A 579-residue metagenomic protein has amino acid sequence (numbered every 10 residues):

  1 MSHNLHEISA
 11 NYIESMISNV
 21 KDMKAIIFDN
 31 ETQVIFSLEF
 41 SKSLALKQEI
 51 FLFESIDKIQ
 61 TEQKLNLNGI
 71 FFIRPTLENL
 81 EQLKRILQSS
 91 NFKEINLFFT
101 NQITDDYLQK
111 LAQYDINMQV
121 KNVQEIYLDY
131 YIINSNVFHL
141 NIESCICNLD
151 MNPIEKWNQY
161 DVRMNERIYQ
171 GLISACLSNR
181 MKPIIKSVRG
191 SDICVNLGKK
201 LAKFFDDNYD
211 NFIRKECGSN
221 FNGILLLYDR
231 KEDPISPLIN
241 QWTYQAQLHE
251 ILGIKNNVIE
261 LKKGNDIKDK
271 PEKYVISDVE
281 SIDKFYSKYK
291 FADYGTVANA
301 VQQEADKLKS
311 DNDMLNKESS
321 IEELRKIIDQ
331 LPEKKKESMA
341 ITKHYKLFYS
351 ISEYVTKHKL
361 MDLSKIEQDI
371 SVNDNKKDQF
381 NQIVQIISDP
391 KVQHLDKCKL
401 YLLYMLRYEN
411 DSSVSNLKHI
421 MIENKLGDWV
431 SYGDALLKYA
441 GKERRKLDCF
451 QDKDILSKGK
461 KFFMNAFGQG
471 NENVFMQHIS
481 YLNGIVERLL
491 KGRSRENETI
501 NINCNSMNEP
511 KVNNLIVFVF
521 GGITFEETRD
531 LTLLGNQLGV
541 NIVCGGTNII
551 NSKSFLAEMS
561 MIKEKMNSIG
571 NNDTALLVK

Functional and structural regions predicted by a protein language model:
M1-K579: Extended, well-folded catalytic/binding cores that form a central cleft or groove in large enzyme and scaffold domains
